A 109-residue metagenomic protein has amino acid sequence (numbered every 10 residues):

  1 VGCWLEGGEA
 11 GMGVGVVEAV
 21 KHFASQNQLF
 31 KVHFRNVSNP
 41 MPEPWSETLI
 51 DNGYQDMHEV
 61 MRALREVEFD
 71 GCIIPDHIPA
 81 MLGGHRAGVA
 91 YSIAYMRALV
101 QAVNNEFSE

Functional and structural regions predicted by a protein language model:
V1-E109: Histidine-acidic metal/acid-base catalytic patches
